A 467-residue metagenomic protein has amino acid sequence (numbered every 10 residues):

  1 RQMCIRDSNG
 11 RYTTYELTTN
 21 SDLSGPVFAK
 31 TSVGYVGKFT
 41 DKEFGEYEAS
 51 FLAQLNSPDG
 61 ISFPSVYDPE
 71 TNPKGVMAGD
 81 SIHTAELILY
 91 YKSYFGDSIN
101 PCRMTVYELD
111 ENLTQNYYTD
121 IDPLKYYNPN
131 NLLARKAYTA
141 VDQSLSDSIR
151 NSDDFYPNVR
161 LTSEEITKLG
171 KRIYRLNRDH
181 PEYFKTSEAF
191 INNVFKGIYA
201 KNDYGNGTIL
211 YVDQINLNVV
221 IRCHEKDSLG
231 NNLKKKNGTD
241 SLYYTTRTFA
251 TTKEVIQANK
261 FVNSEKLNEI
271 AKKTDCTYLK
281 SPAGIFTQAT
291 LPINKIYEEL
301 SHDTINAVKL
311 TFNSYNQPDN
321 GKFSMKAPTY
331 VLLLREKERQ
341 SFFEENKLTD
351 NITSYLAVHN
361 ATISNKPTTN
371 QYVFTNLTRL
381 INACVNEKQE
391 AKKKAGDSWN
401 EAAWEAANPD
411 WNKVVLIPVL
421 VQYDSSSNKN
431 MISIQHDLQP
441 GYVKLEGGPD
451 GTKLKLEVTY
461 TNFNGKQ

Functional and structural regions predicted by a protein language model:
R1-I5: Short, small-residue-biased leader/transition segments that mark boundaries at the very start of proteins
R11-Y138: Post-signal peptide N-terminal segment of secreted/secretory-pathway proteins
Y90-I99, N206-T208, S314-K322: Extended, low-complexity, turn-rich repeat/linker tracts enriched in Gly/Pro/Ser/Thr and Asp/Glu that occur
G96-G170, F323-V373: Beta-strand-rich interaction/scaffold domains
V159-E269, K309, N313, K366-T368 (+1 more regions): Proprotein-processing/basic-patch segments
T246-I363: Long, well-ordered mid-to-C-terminal structural blocks that present hydrophobic/aromatic surfaces
